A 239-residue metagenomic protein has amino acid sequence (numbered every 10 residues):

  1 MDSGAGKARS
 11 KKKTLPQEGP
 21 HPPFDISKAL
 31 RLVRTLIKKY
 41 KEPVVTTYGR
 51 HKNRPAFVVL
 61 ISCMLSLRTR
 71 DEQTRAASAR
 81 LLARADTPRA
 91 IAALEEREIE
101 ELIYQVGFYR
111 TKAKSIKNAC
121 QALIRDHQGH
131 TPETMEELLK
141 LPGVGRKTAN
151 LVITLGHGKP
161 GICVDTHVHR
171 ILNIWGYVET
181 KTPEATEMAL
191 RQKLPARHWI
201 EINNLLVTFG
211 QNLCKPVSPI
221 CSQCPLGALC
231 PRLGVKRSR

Functional and structural regions predicted by a protein language model:
M1-E18: Short Lys/Arg-rich cationic patches that frequently serve as NLS/NoLS or arginine-rich RNA/DNA-binding motifs
K13-R239: Catalytic cores of DNA base-excision repair glycosylases
